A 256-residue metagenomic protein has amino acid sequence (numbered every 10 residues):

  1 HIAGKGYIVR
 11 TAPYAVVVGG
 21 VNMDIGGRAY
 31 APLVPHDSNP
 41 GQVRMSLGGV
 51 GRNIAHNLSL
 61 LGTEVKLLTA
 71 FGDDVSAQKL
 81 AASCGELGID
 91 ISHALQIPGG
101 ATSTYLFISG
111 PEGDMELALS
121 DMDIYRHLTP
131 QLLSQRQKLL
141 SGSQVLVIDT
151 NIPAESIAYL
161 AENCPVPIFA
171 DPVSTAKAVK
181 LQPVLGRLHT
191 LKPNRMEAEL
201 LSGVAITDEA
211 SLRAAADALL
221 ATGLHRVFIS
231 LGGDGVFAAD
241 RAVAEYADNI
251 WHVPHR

Functional and structural regions predicted by a protein language model:
I2-A70, V75-I89: Glycine-rich phosphate/adenosyl-contacting loop at the front of the ribokinase-like
Y14-A15, Q144-V145, T190: Structural motif
G26, A118, L201-G203: Residues that scaffold the ATP/ADP-binding catalytic core of kinase and kinase-like folds
L68-D73, D90-T102, D171-S174, A218 (+1 more regions): Beta-strand->loop->alpha-helix junctions that form or flank phosphate-binding loops in nucleotide-handling enzymes
Q96-I97, F107-V145: Conserved phosphate-binding/catalytic loop of the ribokinase/pfkB sugar-kinase fold
Y125-R136, D149, D171-V179, A214: Active-site glycine-rich loop that binds ribose-phosphate moieties when present
A158, N163-I168, P172-F237: Conserved phosphate/ATP/ADP-binding segment of small-molecule kinases
A221, G235-R256: C-terminal amphipathic helix plus adjacent low-complexity, charged tail appended to glycosyltransferase catalytic
